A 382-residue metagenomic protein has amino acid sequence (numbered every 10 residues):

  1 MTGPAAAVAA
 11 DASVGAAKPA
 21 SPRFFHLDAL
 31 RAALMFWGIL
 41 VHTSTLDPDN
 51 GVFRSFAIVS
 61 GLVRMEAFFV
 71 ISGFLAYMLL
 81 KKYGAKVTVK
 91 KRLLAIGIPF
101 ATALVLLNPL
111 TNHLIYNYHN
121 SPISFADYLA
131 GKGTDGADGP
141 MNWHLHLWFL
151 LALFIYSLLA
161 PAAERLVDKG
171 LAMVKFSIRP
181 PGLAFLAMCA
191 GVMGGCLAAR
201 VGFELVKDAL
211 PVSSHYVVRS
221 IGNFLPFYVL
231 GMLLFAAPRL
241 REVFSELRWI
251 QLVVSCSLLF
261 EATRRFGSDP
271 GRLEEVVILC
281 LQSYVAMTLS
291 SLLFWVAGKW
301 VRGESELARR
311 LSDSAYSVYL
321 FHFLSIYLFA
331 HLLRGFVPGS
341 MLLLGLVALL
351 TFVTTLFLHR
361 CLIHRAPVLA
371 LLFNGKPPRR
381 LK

Functional and structural regions predicted by a protein language model:
M1-V201, L205-S213, G335-K382: Membrane-cytosol interface segments of multi-pass membrane proteins, especially ER/Golgi lipid-handling enzymes
A16-P19, M78-K90, L233-S245, G298-A308: Juxtamembrane membrane-water interface segments of multi-pass membrane proteins, especially cytoplasmic-side
L27-L30, F244, L311: A short, aliphatic-rich alpha-helical micro-motif
S60-I71, L147-L158, V218-V229, C280-L292 (+2 more regions): Membrane-embedded alpha-helical segments of multi-pass membrane proteins, especially the transmembrane helices
R92-F100, L247-C256, V318: Junctions where cytoplasmic loops transition into the N-terminal start of transmembrane alpha-helices in multi-pass
A103, Y228, S255-A366: Alpha-helical transmembrane segments of multi-pass integral membrane proteins
A163-R272: Aromatic-enriched alpha-helical transmembrane segments of multi-pass intramembrane proteins
